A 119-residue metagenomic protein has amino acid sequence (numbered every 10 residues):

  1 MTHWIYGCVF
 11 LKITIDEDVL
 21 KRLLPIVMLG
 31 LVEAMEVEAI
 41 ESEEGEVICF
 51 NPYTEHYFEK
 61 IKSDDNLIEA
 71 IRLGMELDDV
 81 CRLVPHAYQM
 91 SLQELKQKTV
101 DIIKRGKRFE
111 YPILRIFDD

Functional and structural regions predicted by a protein language model:
T2-D119: Acidic, Ser/Pro/Thr-rich low-complexity regulatory regions and the short amphipathic helical interaction modules they
